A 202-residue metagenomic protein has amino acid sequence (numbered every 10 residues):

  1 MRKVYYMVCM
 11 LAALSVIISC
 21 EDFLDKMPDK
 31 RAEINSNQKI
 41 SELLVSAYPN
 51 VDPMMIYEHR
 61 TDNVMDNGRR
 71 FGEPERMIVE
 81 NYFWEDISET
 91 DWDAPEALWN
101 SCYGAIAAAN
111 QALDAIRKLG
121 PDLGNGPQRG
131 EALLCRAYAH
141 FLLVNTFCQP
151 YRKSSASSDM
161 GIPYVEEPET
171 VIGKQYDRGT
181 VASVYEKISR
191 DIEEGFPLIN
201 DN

Functional and structural regions predicted by a protein language model:
M1-I18: Sec-dependent bacterial lipoprotein signal peptides
C20-D22, A109, A137, I188: Terminal processing/anchoring signals of secreted or surface-associated proteins and related intramolecular
C20-V64: Membrane-proximal, proline-rich intrinsically disordered regions
K30-I34, T61-F71, Q149-S158, D201-N202: Short, surface-exposed recognition loops and adjoining beta-strand edges that mediate ligand/DNA contacts, enriched
D52-Y57, A139-Y151: Secretory-pathway/luminal and periplasmic proteins that interact with or process carbohydrate-rich
I56-E85: N-terminal, post-signal-peptide region of Sec/Tat-exported proteins
I78-F147, Q175, G179-A182, E194-D201: Conserved, well-structured interaction surfaces
T146-R190: Short coil/linker segments at helix-helix boundaries
